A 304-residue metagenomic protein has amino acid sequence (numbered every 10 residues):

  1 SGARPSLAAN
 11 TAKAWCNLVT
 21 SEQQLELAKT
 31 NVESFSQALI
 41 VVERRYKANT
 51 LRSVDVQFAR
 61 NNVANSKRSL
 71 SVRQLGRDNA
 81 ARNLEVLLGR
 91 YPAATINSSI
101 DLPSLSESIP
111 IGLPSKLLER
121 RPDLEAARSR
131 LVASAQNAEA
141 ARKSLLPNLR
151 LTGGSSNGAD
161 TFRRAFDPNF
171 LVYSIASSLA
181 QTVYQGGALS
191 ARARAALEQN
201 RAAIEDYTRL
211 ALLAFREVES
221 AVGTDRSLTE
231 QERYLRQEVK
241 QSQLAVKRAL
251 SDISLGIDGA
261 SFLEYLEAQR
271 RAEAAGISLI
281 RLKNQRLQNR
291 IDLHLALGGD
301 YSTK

Functional and structural regions predicted by a protein language model:
S1-A3, S98, E125, S144-Y173 (+3 more regions): Small/polar (Gly/Ser/Thr/Ala-rich) solvent-exposed segments that form structured loops/beta-strands/short helices used
A3, L7-T30, S34-L39, E43-R44 (+6 more regions): Amphipathic alpha-helical coiled-coil segments
E33, T50-R52, V56, S71-L118 (+3 more regions): Short, solvent-exposed, mixed-charge loop/turn linkers that connect secondary-structure elements
K47-L75, A275-S278: Repeat-solenoid scaffold signature
R73, P122-D123, A203, L282: Metallo-beta-lactamase
L102-V132, S178, T182-V183, T208-A211 (+4 more regions): Bacterial Sec-pathway N-terminal export signals of envelope proteins
P103-S104, R164-P168, L213: Short beta-strand/turn micro-motifs at beta-sheet edges
